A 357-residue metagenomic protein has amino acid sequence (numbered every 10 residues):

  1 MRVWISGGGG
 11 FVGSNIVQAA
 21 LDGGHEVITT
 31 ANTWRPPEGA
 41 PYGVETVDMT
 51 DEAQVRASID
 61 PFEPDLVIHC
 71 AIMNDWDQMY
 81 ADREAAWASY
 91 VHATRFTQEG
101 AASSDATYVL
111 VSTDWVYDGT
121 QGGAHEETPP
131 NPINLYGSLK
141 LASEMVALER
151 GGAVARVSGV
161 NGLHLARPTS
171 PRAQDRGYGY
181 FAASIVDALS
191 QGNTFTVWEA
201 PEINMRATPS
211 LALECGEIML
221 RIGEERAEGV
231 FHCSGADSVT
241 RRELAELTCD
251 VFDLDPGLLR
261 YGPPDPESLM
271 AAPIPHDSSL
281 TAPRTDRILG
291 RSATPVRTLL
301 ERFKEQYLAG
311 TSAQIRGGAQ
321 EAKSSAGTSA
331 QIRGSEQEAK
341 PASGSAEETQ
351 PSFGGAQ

Functional and structural regions predicted by a protein language model:
V3-G23: N-terminal Rossmann NAD(P)H-binding glycine-rich loop of SDR-like oxidoreductase domains
T46-S89, G100: NAD(P)H-binding glycine-rich loop region in Rossmannoid oxidoreductase-like domains and their noncatalytic homologs
R95-N131: Conserved Rossmann-fold NAD(P)-dependent oxidoreductase catalytic core, especially the SDR/UDP-sugar
N131-S158, A183: Active-site Tyr-X1-5-Lys
L141, G162-A183, T208, R221-H232 (+1 more regions): Glycine/proline-rich active-site loop of Rossmann-fold NAD(P)-dependent oxidoreductases
R150-N204, L213: NAD(P)-dependent short-chain dehydrogenase/reductase
L211-M270, R302, Y307-I315: Mid/C-terminal beta-alpha module of Rossmann-like enzyme folds, strongest in SDR-family dehydrogenases/epimerases
T294-Q357: Amphipathic terminal alpha-helices
